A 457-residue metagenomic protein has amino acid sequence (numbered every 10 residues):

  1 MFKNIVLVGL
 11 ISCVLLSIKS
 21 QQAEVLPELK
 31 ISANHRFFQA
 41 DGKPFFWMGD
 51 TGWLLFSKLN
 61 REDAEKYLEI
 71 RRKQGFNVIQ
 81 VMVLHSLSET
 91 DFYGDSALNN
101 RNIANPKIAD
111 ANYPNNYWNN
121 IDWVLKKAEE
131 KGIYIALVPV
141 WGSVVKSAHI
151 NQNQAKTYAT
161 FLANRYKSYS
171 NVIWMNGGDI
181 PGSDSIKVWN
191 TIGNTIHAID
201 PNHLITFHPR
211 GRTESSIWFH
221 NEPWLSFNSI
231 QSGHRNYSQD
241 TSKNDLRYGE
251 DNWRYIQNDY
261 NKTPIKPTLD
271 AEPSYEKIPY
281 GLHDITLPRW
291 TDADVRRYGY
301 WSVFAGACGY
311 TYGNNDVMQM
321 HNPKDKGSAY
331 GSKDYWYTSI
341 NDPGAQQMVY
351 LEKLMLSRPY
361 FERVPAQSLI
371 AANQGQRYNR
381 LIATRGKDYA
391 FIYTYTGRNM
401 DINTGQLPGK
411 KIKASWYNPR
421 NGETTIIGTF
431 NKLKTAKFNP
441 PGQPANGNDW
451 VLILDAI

Functional and structural regions predicted by a protein language model:
M1-A23: Bacterial Sec-dependent N-terminal signal peptides
I18, E69, L162-R165, T195 (+6 more regions): Short, flexible, glycine/charge-rich loop motifs used to bind or transfer phosphoryl groups or to couple energy/partner
Q21-Q74, G386, I402-I427, N431 (+2 more regions): Non-catalytic accessory regions flanking glycosidase/transglycosidase catalytic cores in CAZymes
L26-Q239, K243, E250-D251: Active-site mouth of glycoside hydrolases
I135-A136, A155-L162, L287-W290, G327-Y330 (+1 more regions): Short, electropositive alpha-helical surface patch
P201, E222-N322: Catalytic-core region of carbohydrate-active enzymes that cleave or remodel glycosidic bonds
P264-T268, Y275-P279, T291-G428, P441-I457: Aromatic- and carboxylate-lined catalytic core of secreted/periplasmic carbohydrate-active enzymes
